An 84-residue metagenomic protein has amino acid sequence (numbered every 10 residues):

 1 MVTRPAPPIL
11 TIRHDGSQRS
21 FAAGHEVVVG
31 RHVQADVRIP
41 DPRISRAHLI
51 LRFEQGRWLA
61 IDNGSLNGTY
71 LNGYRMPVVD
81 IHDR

Functional and structural regions predicted by a protein language model:
M1-P42, R52: Intrinsically disordered, low-complexity acidic Ser/Thr-rich regulatory segments
E26, V37, A47-R84: Forkhead-associated
